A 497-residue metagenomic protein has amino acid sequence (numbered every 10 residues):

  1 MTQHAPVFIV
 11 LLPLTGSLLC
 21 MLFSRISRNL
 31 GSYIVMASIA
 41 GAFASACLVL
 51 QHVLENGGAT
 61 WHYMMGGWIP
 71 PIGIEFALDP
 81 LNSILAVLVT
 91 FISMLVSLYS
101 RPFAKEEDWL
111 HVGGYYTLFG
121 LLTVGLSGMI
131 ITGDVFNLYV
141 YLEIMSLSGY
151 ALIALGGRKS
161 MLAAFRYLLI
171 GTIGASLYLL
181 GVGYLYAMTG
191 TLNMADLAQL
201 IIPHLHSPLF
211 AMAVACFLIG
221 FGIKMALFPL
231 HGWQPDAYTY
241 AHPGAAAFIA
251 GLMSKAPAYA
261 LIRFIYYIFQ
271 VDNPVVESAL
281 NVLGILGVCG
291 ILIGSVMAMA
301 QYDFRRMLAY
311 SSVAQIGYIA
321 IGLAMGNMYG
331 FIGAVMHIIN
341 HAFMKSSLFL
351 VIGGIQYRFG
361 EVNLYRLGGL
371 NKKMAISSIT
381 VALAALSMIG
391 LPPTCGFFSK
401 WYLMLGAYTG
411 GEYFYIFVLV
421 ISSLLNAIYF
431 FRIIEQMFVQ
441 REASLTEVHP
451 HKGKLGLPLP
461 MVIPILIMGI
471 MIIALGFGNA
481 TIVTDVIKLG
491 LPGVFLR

Functional and structural regions predicted by a protein language model:
M1-V7, L18-T117, A195-Q199, T484-L496: Transmembrane helix-loop-helix hairpins at membrane boundaries of multipass inner-membrane proteins
T2-L12, P80-F91, V135-S148, F210-I223 (+2 more regions): Structural signature of hydrophobic alpha-helical transmembrane segments
S17-S27, L95-E107, Y150-K159, A163 (+2 more regions): C-terminal ends of transmembrane helices
I26, G114-L121, G125-L209, I223 (+2 more regions): Alpha-helical multi-pass transmembrane bundles of energy-transducing inner-membrane proteins
L152, I201, Y238, I265 (+2 more regions): Interfacial segments of multi-pass membrane proteins
A163, F217-V282, A309-Y310, I376: Short helix-boundary/re-entrant hairpin motifs in multi-pass inner-membrane proteins
F228, K345-V351, G410, F414-K452: Predominantly late transmembrane helices and immediately cytosolic-facing juxtamembrane segments
A241, M374-S377, R432-R497: Cytoplasmic/organellar membrane-interface segments at the starts of transmembrane helices in multi-pass inner-membrane
